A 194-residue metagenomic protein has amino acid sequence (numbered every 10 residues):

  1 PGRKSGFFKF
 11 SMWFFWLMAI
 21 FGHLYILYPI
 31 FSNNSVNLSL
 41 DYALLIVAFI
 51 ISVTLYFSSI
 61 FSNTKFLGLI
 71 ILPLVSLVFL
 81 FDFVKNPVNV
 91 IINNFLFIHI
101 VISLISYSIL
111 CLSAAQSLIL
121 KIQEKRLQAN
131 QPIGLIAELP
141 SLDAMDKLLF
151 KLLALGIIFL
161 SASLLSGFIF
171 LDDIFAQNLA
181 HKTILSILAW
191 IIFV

Functional and structural regions predicted by a protein language model:
P1-K4: N-terminal signal-anchor/start-transfer transmembrane helix
F8-L17, Y42, T64-S76: Cytoplasmic-side transmembrane-helix entry/capping segments in multi-pass membrane proteins
F15-F31, V78-F81: A generic, lipid-embedded transmembrane alpha helix
S35-A48, N178-A189: Structural signature of hydrophobic alpha-helical transmembrane segments
Y56-L104: Hydrophobic alpha-helical segments and helix pairs
I98-Q116: Alpha-helical transmembrane segments
S113-P132: Membrane-water interface of transmembrane alpha-helices
R126-F170: A mid-sequence, solvent-exposed acidic-amphipathic segment
